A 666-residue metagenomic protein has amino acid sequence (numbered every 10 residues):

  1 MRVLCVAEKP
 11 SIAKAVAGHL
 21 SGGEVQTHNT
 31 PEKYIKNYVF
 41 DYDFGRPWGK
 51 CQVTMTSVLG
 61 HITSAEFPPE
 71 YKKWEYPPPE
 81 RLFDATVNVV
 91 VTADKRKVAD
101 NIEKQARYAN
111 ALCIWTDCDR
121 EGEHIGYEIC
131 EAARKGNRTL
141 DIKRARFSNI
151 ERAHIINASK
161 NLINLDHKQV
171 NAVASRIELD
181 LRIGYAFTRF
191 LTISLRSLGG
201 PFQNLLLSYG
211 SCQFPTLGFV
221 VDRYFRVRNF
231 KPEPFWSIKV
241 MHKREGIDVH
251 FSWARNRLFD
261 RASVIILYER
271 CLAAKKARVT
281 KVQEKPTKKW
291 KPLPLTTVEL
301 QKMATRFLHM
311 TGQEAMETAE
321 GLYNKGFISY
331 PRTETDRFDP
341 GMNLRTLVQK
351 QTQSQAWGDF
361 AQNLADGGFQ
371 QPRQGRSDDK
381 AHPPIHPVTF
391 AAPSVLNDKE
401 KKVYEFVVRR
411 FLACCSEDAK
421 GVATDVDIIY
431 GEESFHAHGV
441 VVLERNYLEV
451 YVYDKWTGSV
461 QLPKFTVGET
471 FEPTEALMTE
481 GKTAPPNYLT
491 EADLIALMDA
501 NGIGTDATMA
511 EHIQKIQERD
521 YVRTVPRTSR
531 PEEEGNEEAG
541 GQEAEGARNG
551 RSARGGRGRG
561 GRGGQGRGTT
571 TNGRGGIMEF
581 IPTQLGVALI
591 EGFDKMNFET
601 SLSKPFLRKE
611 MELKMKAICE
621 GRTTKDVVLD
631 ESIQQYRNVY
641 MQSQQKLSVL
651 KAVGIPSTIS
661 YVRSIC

Functional and structural regions predicted by a protein language model:
M1-F187, L191, Q370, E472-P485: Intrinsically disordered, low-complexity regulatory segments
R2-L4, A132, L140, L165 (+5 more regions): Basic, low-complexity terminal or inter-domain segments flanking catalytic cores
N110-C113, D248-V264, Y268, M611-K614 (+1 more regions): OB-fold/S1-family RNA-binding modules
D117, F307-T311: A conserved hydrophobic secondary-structure block that centers on an alpha-helix together with its immediately flanking
L198-S208, F219-V264, F307, C414: C-terminal helical "lid" subdomain and adjoining coupling/linker elements of P-loop NTPases
Q213: Conserved PLP-enzyme active-site core in the AAT-like
R257-L293, Q301, E469: Metal- or metallocofactor-binding catalytic centers and their adjacent structured scaffolds across diverse enzyme
